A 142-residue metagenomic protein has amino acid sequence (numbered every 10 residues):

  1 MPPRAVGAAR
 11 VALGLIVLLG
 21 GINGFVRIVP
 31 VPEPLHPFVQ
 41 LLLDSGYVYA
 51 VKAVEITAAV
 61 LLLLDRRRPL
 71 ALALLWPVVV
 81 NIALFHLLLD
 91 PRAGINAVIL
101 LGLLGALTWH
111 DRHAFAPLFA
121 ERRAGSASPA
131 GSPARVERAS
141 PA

Functional and structural regions predicted by a protein language model:
M1-V26, Y49, L64-A142: Extended, low-polarity transmembrane helix blocks
A12-I16, P30-P32, A59: Short, mixed-charge, low-aromatic patches
R27-L43: Membrane-interface interhelical connector segments
P32-E33, V54-T57, V78: A generic alpha-helix surface/boundary motif
L42-V60: Core segments of alpha-helical transmembrane spans in multipass integral membrane proteins
